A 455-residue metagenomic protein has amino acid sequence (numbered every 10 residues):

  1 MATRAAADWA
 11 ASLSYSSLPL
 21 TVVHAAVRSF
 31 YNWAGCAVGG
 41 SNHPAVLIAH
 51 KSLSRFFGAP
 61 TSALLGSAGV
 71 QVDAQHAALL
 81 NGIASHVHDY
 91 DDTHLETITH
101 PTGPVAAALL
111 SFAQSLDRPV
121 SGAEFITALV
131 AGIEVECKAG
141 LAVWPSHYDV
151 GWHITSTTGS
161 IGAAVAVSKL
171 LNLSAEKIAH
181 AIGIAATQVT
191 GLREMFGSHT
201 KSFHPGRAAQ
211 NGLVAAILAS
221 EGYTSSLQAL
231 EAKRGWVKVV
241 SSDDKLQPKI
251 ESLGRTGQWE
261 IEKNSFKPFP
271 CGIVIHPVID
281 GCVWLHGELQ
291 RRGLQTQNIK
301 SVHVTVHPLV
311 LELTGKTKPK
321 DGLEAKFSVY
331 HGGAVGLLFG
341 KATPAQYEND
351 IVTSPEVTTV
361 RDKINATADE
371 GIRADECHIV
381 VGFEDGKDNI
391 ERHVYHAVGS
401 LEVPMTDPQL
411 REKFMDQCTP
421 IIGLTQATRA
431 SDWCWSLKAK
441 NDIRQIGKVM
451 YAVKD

Functional and structural regions predicted by a protein language model:
M1-T99, R193, G197-N211, I217-D455: Terminal-appendage/accessory-domain detector
L79-S121, A131-V135, A139: Function-dense linear segments that define catalytic or interfacial modules in macromolecule-processing proteins
G103-S111, T158, G162-A166, P277-D280 (+1 more regions): Short amphipathic alpha-helical face segments that pack within enzyme cores and frequently flank/anchor catalytic
S111-S115, L170, G281-W284, E288: Active-site catalytic microenvironments for nucleophilic, acid-base chemistry
Q114-A215, Q228-K233: Glycine-rich, mobile lid/loop segments that gate access to catalytic sites or pores
